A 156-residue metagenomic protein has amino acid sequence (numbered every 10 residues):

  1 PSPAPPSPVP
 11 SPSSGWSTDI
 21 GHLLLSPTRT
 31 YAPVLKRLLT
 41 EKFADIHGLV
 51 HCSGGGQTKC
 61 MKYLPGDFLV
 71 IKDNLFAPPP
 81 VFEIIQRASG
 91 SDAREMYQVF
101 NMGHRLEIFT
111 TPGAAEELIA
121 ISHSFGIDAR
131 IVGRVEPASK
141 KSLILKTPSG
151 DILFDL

Functional and structural regions predicted by a protein language model:
S2-V9, S13-L25, R29-L156: Glycine-/charge-enriched secondary-structure boundary and capping motifs
